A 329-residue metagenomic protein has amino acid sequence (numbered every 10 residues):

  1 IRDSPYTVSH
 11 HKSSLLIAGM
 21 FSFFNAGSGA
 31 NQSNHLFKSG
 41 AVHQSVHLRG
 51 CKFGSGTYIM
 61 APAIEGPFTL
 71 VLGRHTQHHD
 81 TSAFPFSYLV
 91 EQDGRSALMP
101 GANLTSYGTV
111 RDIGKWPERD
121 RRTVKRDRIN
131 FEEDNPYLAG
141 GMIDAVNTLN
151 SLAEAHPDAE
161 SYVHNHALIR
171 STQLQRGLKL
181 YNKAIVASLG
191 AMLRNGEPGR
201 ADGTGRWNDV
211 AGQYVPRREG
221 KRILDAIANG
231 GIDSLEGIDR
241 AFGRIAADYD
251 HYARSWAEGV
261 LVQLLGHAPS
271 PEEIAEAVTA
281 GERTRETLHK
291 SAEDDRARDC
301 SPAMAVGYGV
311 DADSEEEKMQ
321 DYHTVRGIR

Functional and structural regions predicted by a protein language model:
R2-A155: Glycine-rich hexapeptide-repeat left-handed beta-helix
S82-R329: Terminal amphipathic alpha-helical/low-complexity segments used for targeting or macromolecular assembly
